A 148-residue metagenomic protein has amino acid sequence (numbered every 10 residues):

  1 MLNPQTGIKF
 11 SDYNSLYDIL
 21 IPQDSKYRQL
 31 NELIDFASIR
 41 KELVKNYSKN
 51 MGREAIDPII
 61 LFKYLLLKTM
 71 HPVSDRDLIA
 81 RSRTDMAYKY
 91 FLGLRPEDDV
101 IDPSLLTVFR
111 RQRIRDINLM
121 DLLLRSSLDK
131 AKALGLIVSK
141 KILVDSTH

Functional and structural regions predicted by a protein language model:
M1-I34: Charged, often Cys/His-bearing segments associated with DNA-binding zinc-finger transcription factors
K26-L66, M70-H71: Basic, short loop/linker segments at the boundary and entry of helix-turn-helix/winged-helix-like folds
Y27, D57-K63, D75, L106 (+2 more regions): Short runs of predominantly hydrophobic/aromatic residues within well-ordered alpha helices that form helix-helix
Y27-N31, S82-R83, V144, H148: Short amphipathic alpha-helical "interface-anchor" segments enriched in bulky aromatics
H71-I79: Alpha-helix boundary/capping segments in eukaryotic regulatory proteins
L78-Y90: DNA-recognition alpha helix
P96-H148: Active-site- or DNA-interface-adjacent structural scaffold in DNA-acting proteins
